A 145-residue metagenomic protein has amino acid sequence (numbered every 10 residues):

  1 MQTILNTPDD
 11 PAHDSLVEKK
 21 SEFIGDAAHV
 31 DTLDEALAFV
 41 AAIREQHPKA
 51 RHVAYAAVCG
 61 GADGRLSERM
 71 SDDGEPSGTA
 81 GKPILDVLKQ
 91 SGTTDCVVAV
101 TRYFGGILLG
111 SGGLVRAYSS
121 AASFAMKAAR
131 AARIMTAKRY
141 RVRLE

Functional and structural regions predicted by a protein language model:
M1-G78: C-terminal regulatory domains involved in ligand/effector binding and gene-expression control
D14-E18, A128-R133: Short, flexible, solvent-exposed loop/turn segments with mixed acidic/basic and small polar residues
D26, V53-Y55, D95-V98, R141: Structural motif
E45-P48, K127, A131: Generic secondary-structure signature for well-ordered alpha-helical cores
A80-A128: Active-site beta-strand/loop microenvironment that shapes enzyme catalytic pockets
A132-E145: Short glycine-/aliphatic-rich beta-strand segments at the starts of folded cytosolic domains
